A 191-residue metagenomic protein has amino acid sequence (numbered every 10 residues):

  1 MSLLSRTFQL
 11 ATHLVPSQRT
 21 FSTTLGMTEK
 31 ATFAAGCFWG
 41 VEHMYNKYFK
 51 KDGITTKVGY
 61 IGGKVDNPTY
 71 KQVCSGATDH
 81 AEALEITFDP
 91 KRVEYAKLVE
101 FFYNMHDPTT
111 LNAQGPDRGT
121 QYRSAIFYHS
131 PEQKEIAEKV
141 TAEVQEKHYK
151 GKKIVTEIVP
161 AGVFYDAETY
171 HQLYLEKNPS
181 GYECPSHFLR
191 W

Functional and structural regions predicted by a protein language model:
S2-W191: Flexible coil/turn and secondary-structure edge motifs
